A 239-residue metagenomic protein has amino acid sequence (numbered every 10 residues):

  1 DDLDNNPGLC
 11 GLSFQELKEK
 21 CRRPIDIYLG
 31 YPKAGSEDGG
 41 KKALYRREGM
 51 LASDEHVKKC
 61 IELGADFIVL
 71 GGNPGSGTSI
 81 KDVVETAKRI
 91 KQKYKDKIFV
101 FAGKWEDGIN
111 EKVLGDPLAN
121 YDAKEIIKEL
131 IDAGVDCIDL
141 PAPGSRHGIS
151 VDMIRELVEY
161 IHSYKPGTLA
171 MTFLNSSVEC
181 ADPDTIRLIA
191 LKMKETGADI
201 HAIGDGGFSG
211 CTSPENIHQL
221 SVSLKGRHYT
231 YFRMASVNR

Functional and structural regions predicted by a protein language model:
D1-K93, K97-K124, I131-D132, D139-A142: Active-site beta->alpha loop and helix N-cap motifs at the rims of alpha/beta catalytic domains
N5-N6, S76-T78, R146-S150, V178-D182 (+1 more regions): Acidic-and-aromatic substrate-binding clefts and catalytic sites of carbohydrate-active enzymes
N6-G11, G206-V237: C-terminal helical cap(s) of enzyme catalytic domains, especially alpha/beta-barrels
C60, I90, E129-L130, I161 (+2 more regions): Generic structural signal for hydrophobic
G72, A142, L174-N175, G204-G206: Short secondary-structure boundary segments
V113-G144, G148-Y160, P166-M171: A contiguous, surface-oriented mixed alpha/beta subdomain in the mid-to-C-terminal portion of proteins that forms
E125-E129, V178-A198: Catalytic cores of alpha/beta
S150-M153, D182-I189, T212-I217: Histidine/acidic-residue-rich catalytic or RNA/ligand-binding cores of hydrolases and nuclease-related proteins
